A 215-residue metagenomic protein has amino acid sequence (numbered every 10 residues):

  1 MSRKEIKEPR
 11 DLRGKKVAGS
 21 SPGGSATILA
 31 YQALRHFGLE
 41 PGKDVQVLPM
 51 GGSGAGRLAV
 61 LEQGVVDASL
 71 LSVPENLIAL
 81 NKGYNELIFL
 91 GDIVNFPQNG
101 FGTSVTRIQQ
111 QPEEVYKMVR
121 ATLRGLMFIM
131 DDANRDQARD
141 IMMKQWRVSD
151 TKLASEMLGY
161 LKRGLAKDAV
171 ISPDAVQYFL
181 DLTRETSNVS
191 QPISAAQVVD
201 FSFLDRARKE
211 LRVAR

Functional and structural regions predicted by a protein language model:
R3-N81, N95, P173-Y178: Bilobed "Venus flytrap"/periplasmic-binding protein-like clamshell domains and structurally analogous long
K4, A55-W146: Pocket-lining segment of extracytoplasmic ligand-binding domains
I6, L39, V148, N188-V189 (+1 more regions): Helix N-cap/coil-helix junction residues
V17, E86-L87, G164-K167: A ubiquitous short alpha-helical element
L34, A79, M142-M143, T183-R184 (+1 more regions): Hydrophobic alpha-helix position signal
G51-R57, V148, F201-K209: Short, mixed-charge aromatic SLiMs
Q109-Q191: Secondary-structure end/capping motifs
L180-R215: Conserved C-terminal helix/tail region of periplasmic/extracytoplasmic solute-binding proteins
